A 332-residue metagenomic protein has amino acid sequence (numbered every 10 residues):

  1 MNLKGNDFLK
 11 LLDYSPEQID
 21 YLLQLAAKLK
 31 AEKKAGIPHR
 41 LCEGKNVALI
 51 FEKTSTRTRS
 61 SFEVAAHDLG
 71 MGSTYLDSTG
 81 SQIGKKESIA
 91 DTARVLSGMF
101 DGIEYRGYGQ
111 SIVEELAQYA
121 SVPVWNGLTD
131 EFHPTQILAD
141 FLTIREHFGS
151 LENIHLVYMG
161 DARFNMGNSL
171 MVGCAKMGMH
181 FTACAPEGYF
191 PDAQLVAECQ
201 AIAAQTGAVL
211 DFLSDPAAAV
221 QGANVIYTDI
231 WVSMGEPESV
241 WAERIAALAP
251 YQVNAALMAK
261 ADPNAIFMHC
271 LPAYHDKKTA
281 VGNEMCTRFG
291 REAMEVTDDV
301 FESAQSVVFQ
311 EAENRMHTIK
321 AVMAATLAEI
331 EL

Functional and structural regions predicted by a protein language model:
M1-S60, V64: Positively charged, low-complexity intrinsically disordered leader regions
N46-M99: Active-site cofactor/substrate anionic-group-binding motifs, chiefly glycine- and Lys/Arg-rich phosphate-binding loops
E52-V64, E146-D229, M234-E236: Glycine-rich phosphate/diphosphate-binding loop of Rossmann-like nucleotide-binding domains
L69, M99, Y119-S121, M177 (+2 more regions): Short, structured coil segments at secondary-structure junctions
A93, D101-G173, H269: Anion-binding alpha/beta catalytic cores of soluble intermediary-metabolism enzymes, centered on
Q200-T297: Rossmann-like adenosine-cofactor binding region
C286-L332: C-terminal helix-to-coil terminal segments
